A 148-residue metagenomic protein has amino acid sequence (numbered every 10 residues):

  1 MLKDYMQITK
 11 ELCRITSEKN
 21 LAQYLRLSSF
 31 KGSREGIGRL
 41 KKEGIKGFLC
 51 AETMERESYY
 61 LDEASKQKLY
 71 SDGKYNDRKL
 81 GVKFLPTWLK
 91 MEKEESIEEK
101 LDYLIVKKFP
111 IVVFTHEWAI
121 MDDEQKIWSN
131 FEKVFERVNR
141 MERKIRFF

Functional and structural regions predicted by a protein language model:
M1, S33, F147-F148: Helix N-cap and loop-to-helix transition residues
M1-E11, K93-K100, Q125-V138: Well-ordered, non-membrane alpha-helical segments in soluble/globular domains
E11-L21, R137-K144: A structural motif corresponding to the C-terminal end of an alpha-helix and its immediate exit/capping segment
K19-V112, Q125: Active-site-adjacent pocket scaffolds in enzyme catalytic domains
K46-T53, K107, I111-F148: C-terminal domain-boundary segment and adjacent tail
